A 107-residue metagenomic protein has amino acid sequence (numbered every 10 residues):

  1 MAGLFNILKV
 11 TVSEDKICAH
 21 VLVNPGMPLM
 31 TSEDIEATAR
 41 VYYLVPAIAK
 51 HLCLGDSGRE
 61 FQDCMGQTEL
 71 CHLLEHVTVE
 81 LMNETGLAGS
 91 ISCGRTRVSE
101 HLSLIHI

Functional and structural regions predicted by a protein language model:
M1-G86: His/Glu-rich zincin catalytic helix
E84-E100: Post-HEXXH active-site segment of zinc metalloproteases
I105-I107: Conserved small/polar residues in nucleotide/adenosyl-binding loops
